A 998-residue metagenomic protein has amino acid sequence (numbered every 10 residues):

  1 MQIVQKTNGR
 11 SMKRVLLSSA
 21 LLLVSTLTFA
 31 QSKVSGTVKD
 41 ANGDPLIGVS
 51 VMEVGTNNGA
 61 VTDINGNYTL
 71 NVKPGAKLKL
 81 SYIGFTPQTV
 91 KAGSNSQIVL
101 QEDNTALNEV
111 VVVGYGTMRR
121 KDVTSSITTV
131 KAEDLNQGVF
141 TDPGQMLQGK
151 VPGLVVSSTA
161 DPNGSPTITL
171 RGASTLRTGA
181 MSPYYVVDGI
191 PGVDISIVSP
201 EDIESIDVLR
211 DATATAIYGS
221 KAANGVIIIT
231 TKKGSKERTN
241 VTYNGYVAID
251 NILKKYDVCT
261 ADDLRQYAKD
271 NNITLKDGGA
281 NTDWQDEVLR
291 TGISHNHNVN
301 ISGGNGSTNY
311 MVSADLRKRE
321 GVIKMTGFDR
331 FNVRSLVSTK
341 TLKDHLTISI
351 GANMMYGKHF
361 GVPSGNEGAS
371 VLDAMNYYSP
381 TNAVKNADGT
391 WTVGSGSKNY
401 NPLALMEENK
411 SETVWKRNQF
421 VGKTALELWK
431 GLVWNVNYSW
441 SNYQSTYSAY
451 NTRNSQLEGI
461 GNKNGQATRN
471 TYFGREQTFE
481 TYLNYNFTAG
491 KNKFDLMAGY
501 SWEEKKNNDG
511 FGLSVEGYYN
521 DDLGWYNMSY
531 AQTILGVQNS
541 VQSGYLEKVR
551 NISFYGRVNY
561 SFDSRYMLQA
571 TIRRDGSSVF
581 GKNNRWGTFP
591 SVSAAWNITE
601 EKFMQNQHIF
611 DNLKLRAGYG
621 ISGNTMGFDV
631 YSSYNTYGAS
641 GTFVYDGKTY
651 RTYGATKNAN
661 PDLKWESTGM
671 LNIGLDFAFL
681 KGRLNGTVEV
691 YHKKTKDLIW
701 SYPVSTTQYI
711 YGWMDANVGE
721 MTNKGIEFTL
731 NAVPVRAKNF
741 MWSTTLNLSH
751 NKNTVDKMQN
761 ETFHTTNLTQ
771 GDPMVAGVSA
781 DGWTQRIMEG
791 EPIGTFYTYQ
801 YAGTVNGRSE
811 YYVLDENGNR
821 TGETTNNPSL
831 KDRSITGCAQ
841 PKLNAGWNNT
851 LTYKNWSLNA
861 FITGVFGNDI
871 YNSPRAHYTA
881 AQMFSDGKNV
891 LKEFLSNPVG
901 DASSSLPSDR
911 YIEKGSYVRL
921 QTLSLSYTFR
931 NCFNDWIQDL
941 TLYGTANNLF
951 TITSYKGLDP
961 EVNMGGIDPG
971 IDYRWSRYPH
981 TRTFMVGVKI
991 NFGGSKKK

Functional and structural regions predicted by a protein language model:
M1-S335, K340-T341, L346-M355, T392 (+11 more regions): Short, small/polar-rich motifs associated with maturation and membrane association, primarily at protein termini
T231, T260, V299-G303, S335-T339 (+13 more regions): Residues on the lipid-exposed face of transmembrane beta-strands in outer-membrane beta-barrel proteins
S235-N281, V322-K324, N332-Q419, N435-I552 (+9 more regions): Surface-exposed loop/interface segments of Gram-negative outer-membrane beta-barrel transport/assembly proteins
G245, A314-E320, L568-S577, A617-Y619 (+1 more regions): Transmembrane beta-strand segments that form the barrel wall of outer-membrane beta-barrel proteins
I323-K324, S578-N583: Solvent-exposed loop/turn segments connecting transmembrane beta-strands in outer-membrane beta-barrel proteins
F328-K340, R585-A595, L940-F950: Short secondary-structure subsegments characteristic of cysteine-rich extracellular domains
K842-G867, Y911-N931: C-terminal substrate/ligand-recognition segments
T922-I952, I967: C-terminal structured "cap/appendage" subdomains that terminate the fold
